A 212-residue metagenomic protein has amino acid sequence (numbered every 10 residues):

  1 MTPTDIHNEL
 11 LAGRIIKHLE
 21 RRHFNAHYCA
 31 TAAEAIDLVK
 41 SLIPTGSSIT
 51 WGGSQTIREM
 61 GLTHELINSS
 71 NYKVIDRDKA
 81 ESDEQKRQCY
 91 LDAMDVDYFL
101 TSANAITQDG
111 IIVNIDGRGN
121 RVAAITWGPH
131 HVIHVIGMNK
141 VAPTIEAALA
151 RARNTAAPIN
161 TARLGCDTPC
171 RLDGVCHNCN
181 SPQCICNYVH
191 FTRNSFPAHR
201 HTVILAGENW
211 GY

Functional and structural regions predicted by a protein language model:
M1-N8: Glycine- and acidic-residue-enriched helix-capping/strand-helix junction motifs
T2, F24-A26, M138: Short, flexible active-site loop motifs that bind/organize anionic cofactors or intermediates
N8-Y90, D95-L100: N-terminal active-site beta-alpha-beta segment that forms phosphate/nucleotide-binding and substrate-recognition loops
M94-Y212: Conserved phosphate- and dinucleotide-binding cores of soluble alpha/beta proteins, encompassing both enzyme active
